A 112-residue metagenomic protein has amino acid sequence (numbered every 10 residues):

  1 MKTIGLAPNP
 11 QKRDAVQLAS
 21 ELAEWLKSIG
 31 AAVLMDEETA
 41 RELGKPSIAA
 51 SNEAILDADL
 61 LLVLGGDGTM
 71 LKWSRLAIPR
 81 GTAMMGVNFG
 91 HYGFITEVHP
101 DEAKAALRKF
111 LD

Functional and structural regions predicted by a protein language model:
M1-Q11: Generic N-terminal amphipathic, Lys/Arg-enriched alpha-helix
K2, A31, T82: Short coil/turn segments at beta-strand junctions that form active-site/ligand-binding loops
P8, A31-E38: Short internal beta-strands
R13-V16: Short N-terminal binding/cap micro-motifs at the start of the first secondary-structure element
A23, K27, I78: Anion (oxyanion) recognition and catalysis
A40-E42, I48-D112: Small-residue-rich beta-alpha loop regions that form the catalytic core of phosphotransfer and lipid-active enzymes
